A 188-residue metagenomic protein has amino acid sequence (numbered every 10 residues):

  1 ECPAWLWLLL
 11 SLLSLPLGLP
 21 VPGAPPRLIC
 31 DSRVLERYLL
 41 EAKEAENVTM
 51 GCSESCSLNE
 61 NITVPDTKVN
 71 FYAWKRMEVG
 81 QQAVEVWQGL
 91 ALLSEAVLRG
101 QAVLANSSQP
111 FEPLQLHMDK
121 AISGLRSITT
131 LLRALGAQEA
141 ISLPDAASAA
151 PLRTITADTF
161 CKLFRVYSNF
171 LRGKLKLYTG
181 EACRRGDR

Functional and structural regions predicted by a protein language model:
E1-G18: Cleavable N-terminal signal peptides of Sec/SRP-targeted secreted and luminal proteins
L19-R188: Extracellular/luminal segments of secreted precursors and ectodomains of membrane proteins
